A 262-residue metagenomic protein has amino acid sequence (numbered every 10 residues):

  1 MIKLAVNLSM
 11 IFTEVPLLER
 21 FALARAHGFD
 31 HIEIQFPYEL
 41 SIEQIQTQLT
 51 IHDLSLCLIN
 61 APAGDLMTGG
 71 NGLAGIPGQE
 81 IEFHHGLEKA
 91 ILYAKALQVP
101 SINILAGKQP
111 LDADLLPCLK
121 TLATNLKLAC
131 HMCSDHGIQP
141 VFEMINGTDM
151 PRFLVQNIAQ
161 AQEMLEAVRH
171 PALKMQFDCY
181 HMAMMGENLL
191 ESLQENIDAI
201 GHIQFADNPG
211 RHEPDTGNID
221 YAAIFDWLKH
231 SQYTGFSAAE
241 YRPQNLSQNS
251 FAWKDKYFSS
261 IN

Functional and structural regions predicted by a protein language model:
M1-G28, Y38, L92, Q98-P100 (+2 more regions): Histidine-acidic metal/acid-base catalytic patches
N7-L8, H31-E33, I76-G78, L115-P117 (+3 more regions): Short, contiguous strand/loop micro-motifs
V15, D30-H31, F36-K120, P243-Q244: Structural motif corresponding to the early beta-alpha repeats
R25, T50, K95, C130 (+2 more regions): Anion (oxyanion) recognition and catalysis
F29, L54, I138, Y233: Short phosphate-binding/catalytic loops that engage adenosine nucleotides
L56-L58, F142, F177, A239: Hydrophobic residues in well-ordered beta-strands that form the structural core
G64, G147, M182: Active-site loop signature of alpha/beta-hydrolase-fold enzymes
L73-K174: Active-site acidic/histidine proton-transfer and metal-coordination neighborhood in alpha/beta enzyme cores
